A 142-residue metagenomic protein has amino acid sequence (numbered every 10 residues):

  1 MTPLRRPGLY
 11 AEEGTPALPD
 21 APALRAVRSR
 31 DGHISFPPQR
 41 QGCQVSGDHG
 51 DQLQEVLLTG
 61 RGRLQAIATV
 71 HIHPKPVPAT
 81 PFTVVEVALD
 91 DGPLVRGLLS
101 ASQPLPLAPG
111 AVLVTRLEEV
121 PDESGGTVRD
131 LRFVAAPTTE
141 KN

Functional and structural regions predicted by a protein language model:
M1-L24, D130-P137: A broadly conserved sequence feature marking short terminus-proximal activation segments in nucleic acid-centric
P19-R61: Cys/His-rich short segments
R40, R116-E118: Short, surface-exposed secondary-structure boundary micro-motifs
G62-L64, L99: Conserved hydrophobic positions within beta-strands
I67-H73: Short, conserved beta-turn/loop elements at beta-strand boundaries and strand-helix junctions
V77-V95: OB-fold (S1/OB) nucleic-acid-binding surfaces
A101-T115: Short nucleic-acid-contacting surface segments enriched for D/E, G, S/T with interspersed K/R
E118-N142: OB-fold/S1-family single-stranded nucleic acid-binding modules
